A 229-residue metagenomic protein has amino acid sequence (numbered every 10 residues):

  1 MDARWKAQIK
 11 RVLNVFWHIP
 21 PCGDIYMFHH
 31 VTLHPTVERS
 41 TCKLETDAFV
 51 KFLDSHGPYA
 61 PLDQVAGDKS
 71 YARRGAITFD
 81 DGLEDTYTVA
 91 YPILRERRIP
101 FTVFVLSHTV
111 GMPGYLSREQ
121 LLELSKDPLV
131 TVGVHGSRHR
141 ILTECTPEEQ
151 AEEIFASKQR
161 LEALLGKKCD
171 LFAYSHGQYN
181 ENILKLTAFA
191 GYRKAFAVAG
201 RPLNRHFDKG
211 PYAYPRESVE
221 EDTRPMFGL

Functional and structural regions predicted by a protein language model:
M1-T78, E84-D85, E144-L229: C-terminal active-site subregion of NodB/CE4 polysaccharide deacetylases
Q8-L13, T86-V89, V110-P128, G200-L203: Alpha-helical scaffolding within the catalytic cores of extracellular/periplasmic polymer-degrading hydrolases
Y26-V31, L106, H135-S137: Short loop/turn segments at strand-loop or loop-helix junctions that form parts of catalytic or ligand-binding pockets
D54-G57, Y91-I99, L116-V134, A188 (+1 more regions): Acidic (Asp/Glu)-rich catalytic clusters
T78-F79, G133: Generic enzyme active-site microenvironment
D81-T88, I93: Short acidic, Gly/Ser-rich segments with clustered Asp/Glu that frequently serve as metal-coordination loops in enzyme
G82-D85, I99, V103, R140: Conserved SAM-binding loop
G133-C145: Substrate-binding clefts and substrate-entry loops adjacent to catalytic sites of polymer-processing enzymes acting on
